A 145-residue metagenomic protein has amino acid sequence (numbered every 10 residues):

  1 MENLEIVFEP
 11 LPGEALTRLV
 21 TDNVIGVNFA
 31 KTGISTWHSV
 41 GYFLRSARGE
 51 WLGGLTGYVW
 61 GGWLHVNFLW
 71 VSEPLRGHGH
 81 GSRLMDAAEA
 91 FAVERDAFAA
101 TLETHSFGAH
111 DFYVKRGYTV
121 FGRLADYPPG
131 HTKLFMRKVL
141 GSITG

Functional and structural regions predicted by a protein language model:
L4-N67, S72, F107, D126 (+1 more regions): Acetyl-CoA-dependent GNAT
V20, Y113, Y118: Conserved active-site tyrosine of GNAT-family acetyltransferases
L75, G79-A87: Conserved acetyl-CoA pyrophosphate-binding loop and the N-cap/start of the following alpha-helix in GNAT-like
L75-R76, A99, F112: Acidic/histidine-enriched, beta-strand-rich ligand/metal-binding domains
A92-H105: Conserved GNAT acetyl-CoA-binding A-motif
T101-E103, T119-F135: Conserved catalytic-core motifs of GNAT/GCN5-like acyltransferases
V139-G145: Generic C-terminal helix-cap and adjacent flexible tail
